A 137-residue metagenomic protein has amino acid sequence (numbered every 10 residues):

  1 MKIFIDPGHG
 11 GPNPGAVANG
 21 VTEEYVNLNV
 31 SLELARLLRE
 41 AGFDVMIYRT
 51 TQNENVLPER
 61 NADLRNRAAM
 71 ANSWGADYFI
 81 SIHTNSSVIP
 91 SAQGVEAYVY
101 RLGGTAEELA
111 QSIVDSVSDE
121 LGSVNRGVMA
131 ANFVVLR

Functional and structural regions predicted by a protein language model:
K2-V95, V99-L109: Catalytic-core regions of hydrolytic enzymes
P58-E59, A76-D77, V114, G122-R126: A short linear-motif detector with a strong N-terminal bias
T105-G122: Ser/Thr/Gly-rich flexible loops in soluble cytosolic domains mediating phosphotransfer, phosphorylation
L121-R137: Short catalytic/ligand-gating loop segments at beta-alpha or beta-beta junctions within enzyme catalytic domains
